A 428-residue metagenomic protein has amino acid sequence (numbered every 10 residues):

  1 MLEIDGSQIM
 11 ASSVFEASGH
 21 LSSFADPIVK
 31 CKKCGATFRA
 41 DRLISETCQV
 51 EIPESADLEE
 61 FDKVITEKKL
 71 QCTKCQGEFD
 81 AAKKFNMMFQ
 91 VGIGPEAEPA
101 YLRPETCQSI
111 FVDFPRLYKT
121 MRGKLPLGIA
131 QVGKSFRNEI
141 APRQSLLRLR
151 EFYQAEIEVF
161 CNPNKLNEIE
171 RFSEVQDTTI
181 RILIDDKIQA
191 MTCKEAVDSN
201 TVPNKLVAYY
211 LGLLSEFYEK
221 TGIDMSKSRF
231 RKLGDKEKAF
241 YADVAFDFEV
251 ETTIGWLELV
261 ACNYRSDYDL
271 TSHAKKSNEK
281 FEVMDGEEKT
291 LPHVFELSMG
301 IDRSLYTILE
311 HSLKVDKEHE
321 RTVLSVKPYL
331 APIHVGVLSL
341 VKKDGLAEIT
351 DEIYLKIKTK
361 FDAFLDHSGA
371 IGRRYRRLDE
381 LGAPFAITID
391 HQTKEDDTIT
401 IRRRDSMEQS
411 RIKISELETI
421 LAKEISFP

Functional and structural regions predicted by a protein language model:
M1-P428: NTP/phosphate- and nucleic-acid-binding module
